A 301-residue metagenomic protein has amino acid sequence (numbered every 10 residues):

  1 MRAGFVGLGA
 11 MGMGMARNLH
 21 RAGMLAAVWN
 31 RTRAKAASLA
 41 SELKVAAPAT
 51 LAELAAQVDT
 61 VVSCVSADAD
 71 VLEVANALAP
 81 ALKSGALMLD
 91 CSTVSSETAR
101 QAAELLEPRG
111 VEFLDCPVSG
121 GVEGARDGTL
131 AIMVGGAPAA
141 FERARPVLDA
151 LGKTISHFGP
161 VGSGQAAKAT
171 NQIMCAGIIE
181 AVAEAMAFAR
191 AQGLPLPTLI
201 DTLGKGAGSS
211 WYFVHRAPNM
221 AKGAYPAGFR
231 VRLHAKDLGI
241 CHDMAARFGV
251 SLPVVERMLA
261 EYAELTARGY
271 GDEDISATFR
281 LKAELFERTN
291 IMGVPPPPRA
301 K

Functional and structural regions predicted by a protein language model:
M1-S63, A86, V122: NAD(P)+-binding Rossmann beta1-loop-alpha1 motif at the extreme N-terminus of oxidoreductases
A3, T93-A176: Rossmann-fold dinucleotide-binding core
A26, A47, E112-L114, I155 (+2 more regions): Hydrophobic beta-strand scaffold residues
R31-T32, A67, A137: Residues in the short beta-alpha loop(s) of Rossmann-like NAD(P)-binding domains
L51-E112: Rossmann-fold NAD(P) dinucleotide-binding segment
S163-F286: Helical "substrate-binding/catalytic lid" subdomain of Rossmann-like NAD(P)-dependent dehydrogenases/reductases
